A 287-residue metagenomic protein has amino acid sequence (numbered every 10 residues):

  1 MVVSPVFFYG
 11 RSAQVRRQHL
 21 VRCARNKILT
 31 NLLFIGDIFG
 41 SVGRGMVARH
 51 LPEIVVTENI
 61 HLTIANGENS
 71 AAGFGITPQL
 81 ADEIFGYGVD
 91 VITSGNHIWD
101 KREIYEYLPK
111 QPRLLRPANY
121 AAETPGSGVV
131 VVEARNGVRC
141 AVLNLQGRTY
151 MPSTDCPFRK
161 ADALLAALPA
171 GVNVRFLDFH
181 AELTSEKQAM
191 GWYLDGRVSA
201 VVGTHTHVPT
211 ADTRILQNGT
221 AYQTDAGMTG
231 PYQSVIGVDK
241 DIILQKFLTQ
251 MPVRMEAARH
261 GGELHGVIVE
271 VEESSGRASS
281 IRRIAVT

Functional and structural regions predicted by a protein language model:
F7-Y9: Aromatic (phenylalanine/tyrosine) cluster motif
S12-A13, A24: Short linear motifs in low-complexity or flexible loops
H19: Cationic, low-complexity basic patches in intrinsically disordered or flexible, solvent-exposed regions
R25-T287: Acidic, metal/ion-coordinating pockets
